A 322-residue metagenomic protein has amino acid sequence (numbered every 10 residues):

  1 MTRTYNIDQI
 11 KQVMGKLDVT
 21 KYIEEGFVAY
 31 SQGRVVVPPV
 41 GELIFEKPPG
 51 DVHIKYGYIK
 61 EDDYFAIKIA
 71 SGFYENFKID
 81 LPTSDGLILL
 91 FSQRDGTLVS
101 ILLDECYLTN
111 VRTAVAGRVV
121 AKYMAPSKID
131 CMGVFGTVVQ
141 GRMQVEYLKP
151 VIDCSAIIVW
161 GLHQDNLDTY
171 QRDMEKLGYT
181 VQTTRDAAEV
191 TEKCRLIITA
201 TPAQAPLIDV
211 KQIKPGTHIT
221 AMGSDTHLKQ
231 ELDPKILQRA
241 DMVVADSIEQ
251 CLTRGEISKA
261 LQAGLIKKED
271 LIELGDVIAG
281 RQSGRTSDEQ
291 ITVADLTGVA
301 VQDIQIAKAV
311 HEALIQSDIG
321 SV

Functional and structural regions predicted by a protein language model:
M1-N110, A116-R118, A125-K128, V301-I304 (+1 more regions): N-terminal ligand-binding/catalytic initiation module
M124-C131, D153, K214-P215: Short helix-loop-beta connector
M132-G133, T292: Conserved beta-strand elements of the Class I
T137-V138: Glycine-rich Rossmann-fold phosphate-binding loop(s) that bind the pyrophosphate of adenine dinucleotide cofactors
G141-R142: N-terminal Rossmann-fold NAD(P) dinucleotide-binding loop
P150-L177: NAD(P)-binding Rossmann-fold cofactor-contacting core
Y179-A260, L265: Rossmann-like adenosine-cofactor binding region
L228-V322: Adenosine-phosphate binding glycine-rich loop
